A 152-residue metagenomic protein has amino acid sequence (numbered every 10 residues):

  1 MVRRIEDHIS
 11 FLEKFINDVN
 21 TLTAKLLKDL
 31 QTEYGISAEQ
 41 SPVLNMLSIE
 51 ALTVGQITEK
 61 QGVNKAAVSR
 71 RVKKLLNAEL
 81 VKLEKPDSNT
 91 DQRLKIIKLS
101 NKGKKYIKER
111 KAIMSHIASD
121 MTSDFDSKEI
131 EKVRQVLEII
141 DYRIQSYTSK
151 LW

Functional and structural regions predicted by a protein language model:
M1-R4, K128-W152: C-terminal regulatory/oligomerization modules of transcriptional regulators
M1-Y34, L80: N-terminal leader segment of winged-helix/HTH proteins
L12-L26, Q61, Y106-F125, I140-L151: Alpha-helical linker/hinge and terminal dimerization helices associated with HTH transcriptional regulators
K25-A67, N77-A78: N-terminal helix-turn-helix DNA-binding core of bacterial DNA-binding proteins
G55, K73, K95: Residues within the helices of the helix-turn-helix
R71-K74, A78, V136: Residues within the DNA-recognition helix of helix-turn-helix
L76-K132: Charged, amphipathic alpha-helical coiled-coil/dimerization segments
